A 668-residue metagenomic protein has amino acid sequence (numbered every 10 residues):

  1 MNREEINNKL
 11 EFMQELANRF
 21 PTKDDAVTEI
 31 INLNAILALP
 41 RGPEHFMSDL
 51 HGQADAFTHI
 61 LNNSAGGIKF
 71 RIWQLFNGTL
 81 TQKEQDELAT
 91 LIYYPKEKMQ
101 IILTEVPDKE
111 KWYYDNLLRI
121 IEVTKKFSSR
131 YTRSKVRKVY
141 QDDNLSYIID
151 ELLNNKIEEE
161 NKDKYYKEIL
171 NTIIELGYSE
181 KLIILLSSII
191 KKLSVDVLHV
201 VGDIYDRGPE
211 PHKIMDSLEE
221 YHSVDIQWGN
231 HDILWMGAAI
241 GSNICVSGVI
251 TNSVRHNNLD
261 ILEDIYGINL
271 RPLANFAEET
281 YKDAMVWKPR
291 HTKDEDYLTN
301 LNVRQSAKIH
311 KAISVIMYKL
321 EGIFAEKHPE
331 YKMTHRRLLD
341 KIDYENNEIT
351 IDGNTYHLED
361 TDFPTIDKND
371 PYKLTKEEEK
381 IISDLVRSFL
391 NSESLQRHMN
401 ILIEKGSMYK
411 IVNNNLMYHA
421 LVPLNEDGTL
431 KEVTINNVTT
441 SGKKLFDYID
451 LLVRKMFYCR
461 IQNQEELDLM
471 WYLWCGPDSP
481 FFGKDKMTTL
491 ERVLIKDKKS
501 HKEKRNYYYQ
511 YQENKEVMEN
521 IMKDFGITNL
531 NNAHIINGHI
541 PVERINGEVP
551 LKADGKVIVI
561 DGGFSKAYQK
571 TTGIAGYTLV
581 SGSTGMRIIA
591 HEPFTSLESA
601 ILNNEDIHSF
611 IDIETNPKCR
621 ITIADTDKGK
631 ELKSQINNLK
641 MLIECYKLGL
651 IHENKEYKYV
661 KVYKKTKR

Functional and structural regions predicted by a protein language model:
M1-R668: Feature recognizes metal-dependent phosphohydrolase scaffolds
